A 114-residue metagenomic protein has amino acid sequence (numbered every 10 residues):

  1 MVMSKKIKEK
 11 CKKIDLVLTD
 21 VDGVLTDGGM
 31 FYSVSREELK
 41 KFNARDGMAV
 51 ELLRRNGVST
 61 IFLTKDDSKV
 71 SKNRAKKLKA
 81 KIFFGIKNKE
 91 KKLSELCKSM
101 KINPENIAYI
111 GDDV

Functional and structural regions predicted by a protein language model:
M1-V21: Non-catalytic pre-domain segments flanking phosphatase-related domains
K6, A49, K92: Short acidic active-site motifs
K13-D15, V58, E105-N106: Short coil/turn segments at beta-strand junctions that form active-site/ligand-binding loops
L25-R55, K65: A positional/architectural concept
V50-R74, F83-F84: Substrate-recognition element of Asp-dependent hydrolases with the DxDx(T/V) motif
D66-D67, K87-N88, G111: Short beta->alpha linker loops
K79-K87, N106: Short hydrophobic/aromatic-enriched beta-strand-loop microsegments
L93-V114: Conserved Lys-Pro-Asp/Glu-containing loop-to-beta segment of HAD-superfamily phosphomonoesterases, centered on
